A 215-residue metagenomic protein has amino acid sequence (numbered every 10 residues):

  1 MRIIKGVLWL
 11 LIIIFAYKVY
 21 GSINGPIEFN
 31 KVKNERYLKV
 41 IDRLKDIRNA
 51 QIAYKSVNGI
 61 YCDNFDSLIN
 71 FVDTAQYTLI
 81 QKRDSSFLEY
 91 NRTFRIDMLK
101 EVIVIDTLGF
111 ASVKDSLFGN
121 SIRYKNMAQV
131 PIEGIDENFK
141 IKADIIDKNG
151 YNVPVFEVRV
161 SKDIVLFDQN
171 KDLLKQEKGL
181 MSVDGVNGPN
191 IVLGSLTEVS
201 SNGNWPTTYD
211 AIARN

Functional and structural regions predicted by a protein language model:
M1, G25-K31, I47-N49, G59: N-terminal alpha-helical membrane-insertion module
R2-S22: Hydrophobic membrane-insertion alpha-helices, especially the h-region of bacterial N-terminal signal peptides
I3-L8, N34-Y37, L44: Compact recognition or signaling/catalytic modules
I14-A16, Y37, R123-N126: A generic short-segment signal for beta-strand/edge and adjacent turn/coil regions
K18-K39: Amphipathic alpha-helical segments typified by the pilin-like N-terminal helix that continues immediately C-terminal
Y37-N58: N-terminal alpha-helical signal peptides/signal-anchor transmembrane segments
K55-S56, I60-N215: Low-complexity, acidic interaction segments enriched in glycine
